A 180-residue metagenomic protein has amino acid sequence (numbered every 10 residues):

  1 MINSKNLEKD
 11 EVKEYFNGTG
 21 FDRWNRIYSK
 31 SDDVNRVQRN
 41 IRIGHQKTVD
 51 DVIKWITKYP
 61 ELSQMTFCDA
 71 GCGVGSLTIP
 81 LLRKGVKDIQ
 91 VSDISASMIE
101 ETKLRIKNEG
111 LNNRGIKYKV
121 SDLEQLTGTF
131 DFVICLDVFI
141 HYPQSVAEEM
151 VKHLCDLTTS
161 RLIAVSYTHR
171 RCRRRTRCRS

Functional and structural regions predicted by a protein language model:
M1-D32: N-terminal, positively charged/glycine-rich alpha-helical extensions of SAM-dependent methyltransferases
R42-S63: Conserved alpha-helix/loop element of class I SAM-dependent methyltransferases that forms part of the SAM/SAH-binding
C68-A70, S76-V120: Class I SAM-dependent methyltransferase SAM/SAH-binding core
I134: A conserved beta-strand element that flanks and buttresses the S-adenosyl-L-methionine
D137-V138: Short catalytic micro-motifs in class I SAM-dependent methyltransferases
Y142-H153: A short, conserved alpha-helix within the catalytic core of class I
T158-Y167: Conserved beta-strand signature within the Rossmann-like core of class I S-adenosyl-L-methionine
T168-R174: Conserved small/polar residues in nucleotide/adenosyl-binding loops
